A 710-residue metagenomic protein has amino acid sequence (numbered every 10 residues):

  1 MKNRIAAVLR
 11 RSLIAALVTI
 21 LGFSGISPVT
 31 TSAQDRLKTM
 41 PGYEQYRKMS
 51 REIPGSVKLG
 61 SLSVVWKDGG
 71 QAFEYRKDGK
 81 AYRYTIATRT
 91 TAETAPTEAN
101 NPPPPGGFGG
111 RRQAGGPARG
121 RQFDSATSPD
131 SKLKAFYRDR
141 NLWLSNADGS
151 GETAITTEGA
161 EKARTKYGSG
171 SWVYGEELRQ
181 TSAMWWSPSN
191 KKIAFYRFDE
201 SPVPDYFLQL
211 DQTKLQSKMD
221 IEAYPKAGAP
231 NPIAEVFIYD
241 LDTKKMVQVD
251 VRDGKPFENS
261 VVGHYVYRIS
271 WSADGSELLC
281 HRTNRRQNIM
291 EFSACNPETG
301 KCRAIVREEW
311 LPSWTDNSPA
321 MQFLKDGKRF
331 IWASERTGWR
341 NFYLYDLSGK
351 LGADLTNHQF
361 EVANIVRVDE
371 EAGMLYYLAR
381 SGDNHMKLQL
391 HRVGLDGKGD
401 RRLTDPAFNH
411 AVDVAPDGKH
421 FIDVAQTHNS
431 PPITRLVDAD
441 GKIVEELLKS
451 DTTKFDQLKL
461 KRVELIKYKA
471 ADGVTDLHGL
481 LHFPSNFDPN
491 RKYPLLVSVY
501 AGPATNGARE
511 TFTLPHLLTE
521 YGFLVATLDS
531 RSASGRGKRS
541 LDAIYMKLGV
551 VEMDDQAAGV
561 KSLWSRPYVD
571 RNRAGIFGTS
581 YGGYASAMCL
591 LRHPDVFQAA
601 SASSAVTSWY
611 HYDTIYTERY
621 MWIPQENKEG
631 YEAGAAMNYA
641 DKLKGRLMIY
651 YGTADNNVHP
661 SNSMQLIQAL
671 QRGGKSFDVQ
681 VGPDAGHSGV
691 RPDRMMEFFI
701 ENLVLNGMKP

Functional and structural regions predicted by a protein language model:
S12-G25: Bacterial N-terminal signal peptides
I53, G60-V65, G70-A72, R76-A81 (+20 more regions): Non-catalytic accessory segments flanking enzyme active sites
I86-R89, A147-S150, L241-K244, P297-G300 (+3 more regions): Short loop/turn segments that connect beta-strands within beta-propeller blades
G115-K162, P256-N259, R268: A conserved hydrophobic secondary-structure block that centers on an alpha-helix together with its immediately flanking
G120-D124, K132, A147, G168-L178 (+3 more regions): Short, conserved, GDST-rich strand-edge loop motifs in beta-rich repeat architectures
A160-A183, Q212-I233, W314-D326, Q457-I466 (+1 more regions): Surface-exposed acidic, glycine/proline-enriched linker/cap segments that occur as 15-30-residue helix-coil
P204-D205, V251, V266-Y267, G275 (+2 more regions): Serine-hydrolase catalytic core recognition
